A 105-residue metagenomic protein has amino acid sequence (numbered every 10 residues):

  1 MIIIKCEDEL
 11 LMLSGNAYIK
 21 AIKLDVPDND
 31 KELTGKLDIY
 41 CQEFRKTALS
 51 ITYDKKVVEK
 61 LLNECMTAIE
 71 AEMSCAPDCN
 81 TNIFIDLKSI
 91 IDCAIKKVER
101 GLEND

Functional and structural regions predicted by a protein language model:
M1-D105: Eukaryotic intrinsically disordered, low-complexity regulatory linkers and tails enriched in Ser/Thr/Pro
